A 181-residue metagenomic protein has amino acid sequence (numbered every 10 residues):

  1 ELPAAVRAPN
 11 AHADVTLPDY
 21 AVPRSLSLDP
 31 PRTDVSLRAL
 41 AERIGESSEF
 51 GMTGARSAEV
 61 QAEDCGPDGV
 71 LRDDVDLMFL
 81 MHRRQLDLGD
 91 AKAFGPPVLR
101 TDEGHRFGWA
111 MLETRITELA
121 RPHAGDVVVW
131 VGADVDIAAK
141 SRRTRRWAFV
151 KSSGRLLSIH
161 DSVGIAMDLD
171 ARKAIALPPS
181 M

Functional and structural regions predicted by a protein language model:
E1, L112-S153: Hydrophobic beta-sheet segments that form the core/acyl-binding groove of ACP/CoA-dependent acyl-chain-processing
L2-E113, D161, I165-M181: Hot-dog-fold acyl-thioester-processing enzymes
R155-I159: Local beta-strand/beta-hairpin segments that build beta-sheet-rich folds
